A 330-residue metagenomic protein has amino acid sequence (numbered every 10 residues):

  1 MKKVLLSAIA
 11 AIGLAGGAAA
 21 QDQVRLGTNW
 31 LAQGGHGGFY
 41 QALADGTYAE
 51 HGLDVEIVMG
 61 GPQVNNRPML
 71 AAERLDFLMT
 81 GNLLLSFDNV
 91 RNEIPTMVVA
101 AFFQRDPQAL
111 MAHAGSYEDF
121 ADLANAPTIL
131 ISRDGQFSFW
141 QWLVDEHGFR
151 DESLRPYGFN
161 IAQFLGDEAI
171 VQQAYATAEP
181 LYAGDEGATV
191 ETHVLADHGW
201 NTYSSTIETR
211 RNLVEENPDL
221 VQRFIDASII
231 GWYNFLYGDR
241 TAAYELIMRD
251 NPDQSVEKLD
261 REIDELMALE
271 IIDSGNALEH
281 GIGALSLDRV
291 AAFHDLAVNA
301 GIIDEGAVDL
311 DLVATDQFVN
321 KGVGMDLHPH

Functional and structural regions predicted by a protein language model:
M1-L6: Bacterial N-terminal signal peptides that target proteins for export
S7-A15: Bacterial N-terminal signal peptides
G16-A20: Sec/Tat signal peptide C-region and signal peptidase I cleavage site
D22-A174: Short, glycine-/small- and polar/acidic-enriched structural segments that line small-molecule recognition paths
Q33, G60-V64, L130-F137, A174-T177 (+3 more regions): Soluble non-cytosolic domains of exported or imported proteins
L84, F159-V256: Pocket-lining segment of extracytoplasmic ligand-binding domains
N217-I302: Secondary-structure end/capping motifs
D288-H330: Conserved C-terminal helix/tail region of periplasmic/extracytoplasmic solute-binding proteins
